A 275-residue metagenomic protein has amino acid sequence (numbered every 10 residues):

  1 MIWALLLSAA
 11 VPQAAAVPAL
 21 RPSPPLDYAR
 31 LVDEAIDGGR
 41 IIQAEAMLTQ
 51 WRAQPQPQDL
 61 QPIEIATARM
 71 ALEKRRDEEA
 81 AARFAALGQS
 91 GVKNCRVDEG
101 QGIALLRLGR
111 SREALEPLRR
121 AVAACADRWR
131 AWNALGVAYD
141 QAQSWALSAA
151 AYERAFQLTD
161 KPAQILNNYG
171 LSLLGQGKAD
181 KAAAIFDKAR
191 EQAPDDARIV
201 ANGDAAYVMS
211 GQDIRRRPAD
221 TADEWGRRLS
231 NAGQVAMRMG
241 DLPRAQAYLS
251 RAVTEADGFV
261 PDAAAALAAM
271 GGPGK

Functional and structural regions predicted by a protein language model:
L5-I65, E73-K74, K275: N-terminal leader/linker segments that initiate helical-solenoid repeat arrays
A15-R21, M209-Q212, R216-K275: Terminal, low-structured helical/coil segments at or just beyond the last alpha-helical repeat
P25, D59-Q61, K93-R96, W129-R130 (+5 more regions): Helix-start (N-cap) detector for alpha-helical repeat units in TPR-like alpha-solenoids, especially tetratricopeptide
I41-A46, K74-R83, L108-R120, A142-R154 (+4 more regions): Structural signature of tandem alpha-helical TPR/SEL1-like repeats, specifically the intra-repeat loop/turn
Q54-Q56, Q89-S90, A124-C125, L158 (+3 more regions): Structural marker of alpha-solenoid helical repeat scaffolds
A66, G100, A134, N168 (+3 more regions): Canonical tetratricopeptide repeat
